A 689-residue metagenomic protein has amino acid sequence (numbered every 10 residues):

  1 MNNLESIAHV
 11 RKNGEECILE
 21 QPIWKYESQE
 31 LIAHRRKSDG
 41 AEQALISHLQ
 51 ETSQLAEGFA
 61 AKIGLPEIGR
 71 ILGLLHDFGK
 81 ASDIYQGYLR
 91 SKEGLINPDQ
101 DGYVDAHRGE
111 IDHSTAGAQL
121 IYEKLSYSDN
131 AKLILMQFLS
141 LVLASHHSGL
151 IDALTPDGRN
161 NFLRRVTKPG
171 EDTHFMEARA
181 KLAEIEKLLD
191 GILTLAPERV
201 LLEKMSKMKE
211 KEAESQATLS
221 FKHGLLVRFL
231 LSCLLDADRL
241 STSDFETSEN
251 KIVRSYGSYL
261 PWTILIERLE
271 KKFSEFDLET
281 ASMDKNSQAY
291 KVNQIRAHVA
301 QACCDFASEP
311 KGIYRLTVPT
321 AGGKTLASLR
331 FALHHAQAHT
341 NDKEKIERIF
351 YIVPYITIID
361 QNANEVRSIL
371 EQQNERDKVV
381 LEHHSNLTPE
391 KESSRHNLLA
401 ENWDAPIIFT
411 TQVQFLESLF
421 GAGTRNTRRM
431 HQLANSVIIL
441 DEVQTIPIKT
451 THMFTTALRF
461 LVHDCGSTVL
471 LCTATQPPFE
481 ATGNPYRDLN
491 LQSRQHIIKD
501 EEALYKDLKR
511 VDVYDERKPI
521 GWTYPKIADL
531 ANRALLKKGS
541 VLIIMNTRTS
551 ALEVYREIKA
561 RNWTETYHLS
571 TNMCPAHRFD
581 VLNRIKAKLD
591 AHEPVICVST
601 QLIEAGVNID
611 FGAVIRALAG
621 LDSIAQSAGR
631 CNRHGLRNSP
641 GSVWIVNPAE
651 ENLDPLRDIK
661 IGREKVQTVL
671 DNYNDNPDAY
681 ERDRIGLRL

Functional and structural regions predicted by a protein language model:
N2-K272: Accessory nucleic-acid engagement/destabilization modules that flank
H34-K37, L381-S393, N546-T549, T566-L582 (+1 more regions): Conserved helicase motor
P310-A332: Walker A/P-loop
L316-G322, E442-N484: Conserved helicase ATPase motor motifs in RecA-like P-loop NTPase domains
K345-I369: Conserved Walker A/P-loop ATP-binding site and its immediately adjacent core in helicase/helicase-like ATPase domains
E371-F420: Inter-Walker segment of RecA-like/P-loop motor cores
V462, A528-K538, I544, T549-F579 (+4 more regions): C-terminal helicase lobe and adjacent C-terminal extensions/tails of nucleic-acid helicase motors
T475-A534: Interdomain hinge/linker at the junction between the two RecA-like core domains of SF2 helicases
